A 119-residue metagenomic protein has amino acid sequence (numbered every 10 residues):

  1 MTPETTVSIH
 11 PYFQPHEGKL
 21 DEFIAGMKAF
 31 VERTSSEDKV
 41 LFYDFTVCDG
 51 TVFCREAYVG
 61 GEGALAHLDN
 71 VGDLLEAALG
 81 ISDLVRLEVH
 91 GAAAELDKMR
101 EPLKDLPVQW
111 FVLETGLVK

Functional and structural regions predicted by a protein language model:
M1-F53, V59-D69, G80-K119: Short S/T/G/P-rich N-terminal loop/turn motif that feeds into the first structured element of a domain
G72-E76: A short, acidic, amphipathic alpha-helical segment used as a generic capping/interface helix at domain edges
